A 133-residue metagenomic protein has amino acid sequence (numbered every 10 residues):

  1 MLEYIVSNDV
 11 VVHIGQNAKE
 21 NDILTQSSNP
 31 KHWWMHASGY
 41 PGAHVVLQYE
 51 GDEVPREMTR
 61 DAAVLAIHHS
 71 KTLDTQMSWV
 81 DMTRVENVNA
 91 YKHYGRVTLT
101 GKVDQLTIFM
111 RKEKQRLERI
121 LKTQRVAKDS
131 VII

Functional and structural regions predicted by a protein language model:
M1-I133: Duplex nucleic acid-engaging cores and interfaces of nucleic-acid transaction enzymes
